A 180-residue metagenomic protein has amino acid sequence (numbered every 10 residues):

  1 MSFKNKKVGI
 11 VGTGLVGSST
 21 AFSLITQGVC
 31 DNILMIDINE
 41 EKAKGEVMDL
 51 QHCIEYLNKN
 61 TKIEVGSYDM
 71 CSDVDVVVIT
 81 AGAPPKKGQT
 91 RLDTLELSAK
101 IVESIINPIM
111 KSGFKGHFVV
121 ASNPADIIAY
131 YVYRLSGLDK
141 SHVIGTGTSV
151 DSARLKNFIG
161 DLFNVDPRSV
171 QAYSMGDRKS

Functional and structural regions predicted by a protein language model:
T13-G14: Glycine-rich Rossmann-fold phosphate-binding loop(s) that bind the pyrophosphate of adenine dinucleotide cofactors
G17-S18: N-terminal Rossmann-fold NAD(P) dinucleotide-binding loop
T26-N32, G137-D139: Conserved S-adenosyl-L-methionine
I36-V74: Conserved N-terminal Rossmann-fold NAD(P) cofactor-binding segment
K59-L95: NAD(P)H-binding glycine-rich loop region in Rossmannoid oxidoreductase-like domains and their noncatalytic homologs
T90-K156: Rossmann-like NAD(P)(H) cofactor-binding subdomain of soluble oxidoreductases
S180: Conserved small/polar residues in nucleotide/adenosyl-binding loops
